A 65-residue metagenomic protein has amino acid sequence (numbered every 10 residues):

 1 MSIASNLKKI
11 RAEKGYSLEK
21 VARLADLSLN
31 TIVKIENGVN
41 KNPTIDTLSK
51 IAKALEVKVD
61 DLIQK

Functional and structural regions predicted by a protein language model:
M1-S2, D61-K65: Short hydrophobic/aromatic patches at helix-to-coil boundaries
S5-L24: Short basic helix-loop element that most often maps to the first helix and adjoining turn of HTH DNA-binding modules
L7, V21, I32-I35, L62: Conserved hydrophobic/aromatic packing and binding residues within compact polymer-binding modules
I10, I45-D46: Short, Lys/Arg-enriched C-terminal cap helix and immediately downstream tail that follows
L24, N42, K53-A54: Residue cluster at the C-terminal edge of the helix-turn-helix DNA-binding motif
L27-N42: Recognition helix of helix-turn-helix/homeodomain-like DNA-binding domains that insert into the DNA major groove
D46-D61: DNA major-groove recognition helix of helix-turn-helix/homeodomain DNA-binding modules
